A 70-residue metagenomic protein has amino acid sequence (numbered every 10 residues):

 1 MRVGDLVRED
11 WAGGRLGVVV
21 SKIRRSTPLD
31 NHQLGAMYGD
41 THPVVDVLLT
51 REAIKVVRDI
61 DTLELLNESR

Functional and structural regions predicted by a protein language model:
R2-E64, S69: Basic/aromatic-rich interaction segments and small domains that mediate binding to polyanionic partners
